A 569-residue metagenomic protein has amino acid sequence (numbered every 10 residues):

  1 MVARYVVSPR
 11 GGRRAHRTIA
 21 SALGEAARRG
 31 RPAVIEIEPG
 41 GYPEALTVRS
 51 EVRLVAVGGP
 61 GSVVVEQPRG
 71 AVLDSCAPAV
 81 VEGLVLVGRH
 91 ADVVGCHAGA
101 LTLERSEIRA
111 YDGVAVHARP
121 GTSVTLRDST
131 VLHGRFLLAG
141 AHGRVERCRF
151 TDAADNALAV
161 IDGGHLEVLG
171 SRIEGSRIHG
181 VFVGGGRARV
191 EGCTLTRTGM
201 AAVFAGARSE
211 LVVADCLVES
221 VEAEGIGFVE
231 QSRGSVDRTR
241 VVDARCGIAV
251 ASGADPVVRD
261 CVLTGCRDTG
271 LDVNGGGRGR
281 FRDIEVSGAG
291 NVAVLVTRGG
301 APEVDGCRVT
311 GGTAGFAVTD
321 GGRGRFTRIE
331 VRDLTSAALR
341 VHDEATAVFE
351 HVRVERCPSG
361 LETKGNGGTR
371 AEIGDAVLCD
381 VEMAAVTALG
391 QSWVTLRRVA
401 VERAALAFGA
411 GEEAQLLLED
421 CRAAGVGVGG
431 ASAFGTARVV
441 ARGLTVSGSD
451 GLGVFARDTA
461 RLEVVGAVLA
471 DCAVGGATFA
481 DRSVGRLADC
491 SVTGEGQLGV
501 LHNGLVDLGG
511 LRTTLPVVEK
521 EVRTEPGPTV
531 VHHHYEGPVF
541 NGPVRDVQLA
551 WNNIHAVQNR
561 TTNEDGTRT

Functional and structural regions predicted by a protein language model:
V2, G30-P32, P78, V484: A general structural motif
V2, R10-R17, V52-V94: Right-handed parallel beta-helix/beta-spiral solenoid domain characteristic of secreted/periplasmic
R4-I37: Acidic Gly/Asp/Thr-rich repetitive segments characteristic of extracellular carbohydrate-active and adhesion proteins
G40-P43, R53: Short active-site-proximal "capping" loops at secondary-structure junctions
Y42-L46, Q67-A71, R89-V94, D112-A118 (+18 more regions): Short glycine/acidic-rich loop motifs that flank beta-strands on beta-rich extracellular proteins
G58, P78-V87, A100-A110, S123-G134 (+17 more regions): Right-handed parallel beta-helix
R119, R127-D128, D237, P528-P538: Extended, small-residue-rich solenoid/repeat segments and analogous flexible loops that form exposed scaffolds
Q497-T569: Long, low-complexity intrinsically disordered regions enriched in small/polar and proline/glycine residues
